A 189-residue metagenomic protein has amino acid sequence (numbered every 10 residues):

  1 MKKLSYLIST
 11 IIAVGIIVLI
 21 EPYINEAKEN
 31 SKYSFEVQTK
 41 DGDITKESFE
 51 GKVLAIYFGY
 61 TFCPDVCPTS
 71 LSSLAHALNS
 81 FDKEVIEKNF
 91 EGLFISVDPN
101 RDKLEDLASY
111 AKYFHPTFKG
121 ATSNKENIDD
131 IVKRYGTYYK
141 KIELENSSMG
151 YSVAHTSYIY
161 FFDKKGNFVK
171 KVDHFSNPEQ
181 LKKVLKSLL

Functional and structural regions predicted by a protein language model:
S5-P22: Hydrophobic membrane-insertion alpha-helices, especially the h-region of bacterial N-terminal signal peptides
P22-S48, S72-S73: N-terminal "domain-start" segment that seeds a small globular fold
K32-Y33, V53-L54, T156-S157: Short loop/turn microsegments at loop-to-beta-strand junctions
E47-S70, L74: Short active-site neighborhood of thiol/selenol oxidoreductases, capturing the structured segment around
K52, L71-F94: Conserved helix-turn-beta segment immediately C-terminal to the redox Cys motif in thioredoxin-like folds
E87-D102, T117-E126: Thiol-based oxidoreductase modules, predominantly thioredoxin-like and allied folds used for disulfide exchange
A108-H155: Short, internal strand/loop/helix patches that form the active-site neighborhood or redox-interaction surface
S147-L189: Thiol-/selenol-based redox modules, centered on thioredoxin-like and closely related oxidoreductase domains
